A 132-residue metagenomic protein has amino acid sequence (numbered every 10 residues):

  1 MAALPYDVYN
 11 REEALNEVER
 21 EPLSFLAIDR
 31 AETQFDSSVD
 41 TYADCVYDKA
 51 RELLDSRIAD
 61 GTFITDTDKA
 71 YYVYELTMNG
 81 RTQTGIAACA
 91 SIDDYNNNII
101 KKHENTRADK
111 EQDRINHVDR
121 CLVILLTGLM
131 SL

Functional and structural regions predicted by a protein language model:
M1-L132: A cross-family signal for N-terminal binding/gating loops and helix N-caps that shape access to the active site
